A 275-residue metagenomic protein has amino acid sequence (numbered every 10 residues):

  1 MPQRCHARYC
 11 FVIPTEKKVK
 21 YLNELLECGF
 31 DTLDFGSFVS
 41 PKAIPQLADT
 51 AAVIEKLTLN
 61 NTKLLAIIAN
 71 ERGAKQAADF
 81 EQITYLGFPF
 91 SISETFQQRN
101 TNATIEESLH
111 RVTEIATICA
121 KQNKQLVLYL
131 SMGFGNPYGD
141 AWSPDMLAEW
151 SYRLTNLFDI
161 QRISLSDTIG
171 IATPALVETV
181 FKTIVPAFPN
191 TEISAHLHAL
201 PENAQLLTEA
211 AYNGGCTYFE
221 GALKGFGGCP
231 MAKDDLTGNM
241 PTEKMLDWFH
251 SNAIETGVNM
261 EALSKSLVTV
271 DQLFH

Functional and structural regions predicted by a protein language model:
M1-H275: Catalytic cores and adjacent flexible loops of soluble metabolic enzymes that perform enolate/carbanion chemistry on
